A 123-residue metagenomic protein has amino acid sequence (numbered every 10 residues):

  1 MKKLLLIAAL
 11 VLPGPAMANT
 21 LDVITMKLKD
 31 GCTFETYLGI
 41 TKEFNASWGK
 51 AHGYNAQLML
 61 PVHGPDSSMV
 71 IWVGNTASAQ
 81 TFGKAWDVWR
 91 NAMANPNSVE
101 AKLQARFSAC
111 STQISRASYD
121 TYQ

Functional and structural regions predicted by a protein language model:
M1-K2: N-terminal hydrophobic targeting signals that begin at the initiator methionine
L5, A9-A94, A105-Q123: Short S/T/G/P-rich N-terminal loop/turn motif that feeds into the first structured element of a domain
S98-E100: Non-heme di-metal
